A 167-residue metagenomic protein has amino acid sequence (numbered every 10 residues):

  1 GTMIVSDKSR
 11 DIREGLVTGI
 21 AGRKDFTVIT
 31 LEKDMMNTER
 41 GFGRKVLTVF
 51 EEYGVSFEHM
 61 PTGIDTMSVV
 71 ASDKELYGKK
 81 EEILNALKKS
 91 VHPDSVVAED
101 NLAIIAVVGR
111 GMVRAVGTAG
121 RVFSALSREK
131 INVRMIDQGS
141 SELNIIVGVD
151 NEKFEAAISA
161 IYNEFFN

Functional and structural regions predicted by a protein language model:
G1-S140, N144-N167: C-terminal catalytic "cap/lid" subdomain
